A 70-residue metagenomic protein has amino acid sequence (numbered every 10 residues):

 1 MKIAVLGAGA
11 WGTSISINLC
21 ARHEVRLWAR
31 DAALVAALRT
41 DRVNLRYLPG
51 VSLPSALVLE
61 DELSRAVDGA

Functional and structural regions predicted by a protein language model:
M1-V51, V58-D61: NAD(P)+-binding Rossmann beta1-loop-alpha1 motif at the extreme N-terminus of oxidoreductases
R65-A66: Structural alpha-helical scaffold elements that stabilize or flank donor/cofactor-binding regions in carbohydrate
G69-A70: An anion/phosphate-binding loop that grips the pyrophosphate of nucleotide cofactors and donors
